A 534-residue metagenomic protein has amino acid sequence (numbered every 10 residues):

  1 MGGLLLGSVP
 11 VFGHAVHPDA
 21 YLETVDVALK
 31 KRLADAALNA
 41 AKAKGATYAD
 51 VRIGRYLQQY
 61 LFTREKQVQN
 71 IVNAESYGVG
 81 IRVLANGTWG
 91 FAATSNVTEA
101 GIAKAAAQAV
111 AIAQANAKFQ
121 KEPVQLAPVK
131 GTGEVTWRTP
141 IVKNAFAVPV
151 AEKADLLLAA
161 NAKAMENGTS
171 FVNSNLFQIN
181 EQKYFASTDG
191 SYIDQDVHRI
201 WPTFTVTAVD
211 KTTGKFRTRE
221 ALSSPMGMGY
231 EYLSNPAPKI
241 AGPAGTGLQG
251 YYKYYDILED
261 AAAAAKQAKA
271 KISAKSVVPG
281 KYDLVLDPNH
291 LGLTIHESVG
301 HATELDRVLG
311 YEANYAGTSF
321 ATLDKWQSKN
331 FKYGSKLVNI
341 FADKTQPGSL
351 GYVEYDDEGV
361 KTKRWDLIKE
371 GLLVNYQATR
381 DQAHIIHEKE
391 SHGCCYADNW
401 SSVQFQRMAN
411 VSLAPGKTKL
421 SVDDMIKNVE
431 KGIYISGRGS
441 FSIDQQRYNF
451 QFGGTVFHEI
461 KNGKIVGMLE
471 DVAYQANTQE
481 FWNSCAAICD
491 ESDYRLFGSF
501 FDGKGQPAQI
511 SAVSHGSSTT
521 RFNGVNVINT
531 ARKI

Functional and structural regions predicted by a protein language model:
G2-I534: N-terminal small-residue-enriched
